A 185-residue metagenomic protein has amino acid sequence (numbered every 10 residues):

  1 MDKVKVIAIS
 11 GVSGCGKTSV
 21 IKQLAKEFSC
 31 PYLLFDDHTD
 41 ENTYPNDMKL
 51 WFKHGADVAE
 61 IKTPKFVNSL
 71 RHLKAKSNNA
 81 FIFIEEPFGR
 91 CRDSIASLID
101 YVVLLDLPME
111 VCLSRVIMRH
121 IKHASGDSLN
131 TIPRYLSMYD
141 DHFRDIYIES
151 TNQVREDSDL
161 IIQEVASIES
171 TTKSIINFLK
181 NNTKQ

Functional and structural regions predicted by a protein language model:
M1-V4: Phosphate-binding P-loop
I9: Hydrophobic anchor at the beta1->P-loop junction of P-loop NTPases
S13: The conserved Walker
K17: Conserved lysine of the Walker
V20, L24: Hydrophobic positions on the alpha1 helix immediately C-terminal to the Walker A/P-loop
P31-L34, D40, Y44-E86: Conserved nucleotide-sensing/catalytic segment adjacent to the nucleotide-binding pocket in NTP-handling enzymes
K53, Y101-S150: A glycine- and Lys/Arg-enriched "phosphate-lid" helix/loop adjacent to the NTP-binding pocket of small-molecule kinases
C91-R92, G126-I176: Small-molecule kinase domains that catalyze NTP-dependent phosphoryl transfer to phosphate-bearing small molecules
